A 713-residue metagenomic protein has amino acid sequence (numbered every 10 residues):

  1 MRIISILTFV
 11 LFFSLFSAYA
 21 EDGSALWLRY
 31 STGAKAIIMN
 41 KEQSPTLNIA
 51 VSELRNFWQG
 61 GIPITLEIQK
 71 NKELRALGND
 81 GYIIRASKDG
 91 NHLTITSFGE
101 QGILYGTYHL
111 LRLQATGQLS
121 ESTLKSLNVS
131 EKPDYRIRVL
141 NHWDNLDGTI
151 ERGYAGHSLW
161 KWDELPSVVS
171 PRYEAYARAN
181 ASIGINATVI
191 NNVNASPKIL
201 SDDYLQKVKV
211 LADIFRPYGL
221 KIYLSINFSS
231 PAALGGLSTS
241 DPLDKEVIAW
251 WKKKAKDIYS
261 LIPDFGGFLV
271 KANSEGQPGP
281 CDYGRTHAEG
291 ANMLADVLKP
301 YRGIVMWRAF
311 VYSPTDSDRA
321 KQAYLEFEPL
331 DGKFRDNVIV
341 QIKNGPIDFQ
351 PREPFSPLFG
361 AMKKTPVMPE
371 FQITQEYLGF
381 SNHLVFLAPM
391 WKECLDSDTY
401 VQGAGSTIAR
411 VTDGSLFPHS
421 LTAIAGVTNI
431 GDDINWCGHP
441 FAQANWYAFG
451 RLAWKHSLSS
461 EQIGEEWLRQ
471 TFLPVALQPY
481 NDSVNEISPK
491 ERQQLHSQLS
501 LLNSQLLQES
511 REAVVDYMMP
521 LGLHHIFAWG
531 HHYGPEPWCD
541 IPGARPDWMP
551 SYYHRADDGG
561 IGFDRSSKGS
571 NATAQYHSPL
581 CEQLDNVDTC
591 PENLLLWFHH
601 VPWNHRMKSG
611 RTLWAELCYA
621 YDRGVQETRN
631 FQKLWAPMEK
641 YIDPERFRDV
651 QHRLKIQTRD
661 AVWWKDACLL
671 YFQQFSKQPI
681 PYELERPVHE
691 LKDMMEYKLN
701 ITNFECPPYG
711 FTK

Functional and structural regions predicted by a protein language model:
S5-L15: Bacterial N-terminal signal peptides
Y19-G90, K125: Acidic, contiguous N-terminal accessory segments
D22, P45, A50-E53, L77-G81 (+3 more regions): Feature activates predominantly on carbohydrate-active enzymes
G99, N485-R492: Intrinsically disordered, low-complexity coil/linker segments enriched for acidic/polar and small residues
E164, D202, G236-E465: Catalytic-core regions of glycoside hydrolase
S406-P474, Q494-K713: Catalytic domains of carbohydrate-active enzymes that cleave complex glycans
